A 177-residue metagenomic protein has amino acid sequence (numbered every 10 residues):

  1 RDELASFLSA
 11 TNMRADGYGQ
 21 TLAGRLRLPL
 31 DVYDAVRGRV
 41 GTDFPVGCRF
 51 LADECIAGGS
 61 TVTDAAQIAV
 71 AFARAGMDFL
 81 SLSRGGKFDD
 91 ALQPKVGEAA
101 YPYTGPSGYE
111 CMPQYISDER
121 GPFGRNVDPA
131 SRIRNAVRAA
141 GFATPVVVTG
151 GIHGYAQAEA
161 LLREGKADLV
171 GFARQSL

Functional and structural regions predicted by a protein language model:
R1-L177: Flavin-dependent oxidoreductase catalytic cores
